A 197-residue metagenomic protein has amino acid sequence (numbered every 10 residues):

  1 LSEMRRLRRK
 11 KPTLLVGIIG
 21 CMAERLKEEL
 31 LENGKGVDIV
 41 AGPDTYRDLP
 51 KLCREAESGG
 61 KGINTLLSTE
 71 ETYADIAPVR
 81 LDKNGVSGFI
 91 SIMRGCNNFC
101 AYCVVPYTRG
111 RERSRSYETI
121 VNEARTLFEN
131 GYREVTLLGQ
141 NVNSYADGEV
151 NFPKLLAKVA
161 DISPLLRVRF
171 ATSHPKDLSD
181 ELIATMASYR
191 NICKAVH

Functional and structural regions predicted by a protein language model:
L1-N143: Proteins enriched for Cys/Gly/acidic motifs involved in redox and nucleic-acid/cofactor modification
V16-G20, R25, E129-H197: Conserved SAM/AdoMet-binding glycine-rich loop
